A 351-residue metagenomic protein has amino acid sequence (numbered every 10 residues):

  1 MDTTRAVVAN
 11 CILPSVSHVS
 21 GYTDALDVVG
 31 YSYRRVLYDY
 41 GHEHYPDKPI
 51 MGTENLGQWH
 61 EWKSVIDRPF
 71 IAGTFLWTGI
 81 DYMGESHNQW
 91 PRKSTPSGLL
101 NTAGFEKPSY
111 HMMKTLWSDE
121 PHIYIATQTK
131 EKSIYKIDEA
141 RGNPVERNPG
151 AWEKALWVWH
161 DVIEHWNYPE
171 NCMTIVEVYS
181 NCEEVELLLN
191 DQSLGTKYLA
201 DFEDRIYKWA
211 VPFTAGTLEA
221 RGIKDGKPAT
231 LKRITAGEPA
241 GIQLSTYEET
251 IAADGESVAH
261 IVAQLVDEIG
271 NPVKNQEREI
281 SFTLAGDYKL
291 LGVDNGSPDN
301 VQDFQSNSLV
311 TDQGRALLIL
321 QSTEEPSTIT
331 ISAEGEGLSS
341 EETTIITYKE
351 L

Functional and structural regions predicted by a protein language model:
M1-I12, S20-L26, G30, L37-E256 (+1 more regions): Substrate-binding clefts and catalytic carboxylate motifs of secreted carbohydrate-active enzymes
E183-Q192, E277-G292: Extended low-complexity, serine/threonine- and proline-enriched intrinsically disordered segments
K197-L199, G241-L244, T283-D299, L351: Short aromatic-acidic-glycine turn motif
Y207-F213, D303-E324: Short, hydrophobic beta-strand segments
T230-E238, S339-L351: Short beta-strand elements
G255-I261, S327: Short, solvent-exposed loop/turn segments enriched in Ser/Thr/Gly
E324-T330: Short glycine/proline/serine/threonine-rich loop/turn segments at secondary-structure transition edges
